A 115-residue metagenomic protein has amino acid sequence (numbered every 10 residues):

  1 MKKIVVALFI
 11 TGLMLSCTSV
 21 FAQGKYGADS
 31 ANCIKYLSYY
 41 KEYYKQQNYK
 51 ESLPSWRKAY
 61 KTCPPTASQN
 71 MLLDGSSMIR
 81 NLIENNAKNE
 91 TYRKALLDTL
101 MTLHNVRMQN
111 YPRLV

Functional and structural regions predicted by a protein language model:
M1-A7: N-terminal secretory signal peptides that target proteins for export/translocation
V6, V20-D98, R113-L114: N-terminal leader/linker segments that initiate helical-solenoid repeat arrays
A7-S16: Bacterial N-terminal signal peptides
T62, L103-N110: Residue position in alpha-helical solenoids
